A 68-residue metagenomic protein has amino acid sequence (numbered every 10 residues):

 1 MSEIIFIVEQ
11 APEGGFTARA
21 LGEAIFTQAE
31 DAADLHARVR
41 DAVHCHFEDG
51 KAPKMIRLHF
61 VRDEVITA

Functional and structural regions predicted by a protein language model:
M1-I5, A33, A37-A68: Short, charged, surface-exposed hinge/linker loops at domain edges that act as mobile lids or interdomain connectors
I4, V8-A20: Short aromatic-glycine-(Arg/Gly/Cys) micro-motifs in beta-strand/loop hairpins
E13, E23, R40: ATP/adenylate-binding site constellation spanning eukaryotic-like Ser/Thr protein kinases, ABC-transporter
A20-L21, K51: Residue-level signal for pocket-adjacent positions within structured domains
E23-D34: A short, exposed loop/beta-hairpin motif centered on an aromatic-Gly-Thr core
